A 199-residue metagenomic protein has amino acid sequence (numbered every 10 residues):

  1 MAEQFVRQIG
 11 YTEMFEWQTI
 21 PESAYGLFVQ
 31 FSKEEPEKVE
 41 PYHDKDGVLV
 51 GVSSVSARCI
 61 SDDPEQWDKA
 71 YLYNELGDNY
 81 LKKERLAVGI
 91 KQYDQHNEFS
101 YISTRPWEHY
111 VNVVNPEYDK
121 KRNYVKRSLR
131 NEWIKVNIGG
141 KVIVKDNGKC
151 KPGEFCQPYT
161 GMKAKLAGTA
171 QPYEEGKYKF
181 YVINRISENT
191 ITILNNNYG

Functional and structural regions predicted by a protein language model:
M1-G199: Extracellular receptor-binding modules and their adjoining Ser/Thr/Gly/Asp/Asn-rich linkers
